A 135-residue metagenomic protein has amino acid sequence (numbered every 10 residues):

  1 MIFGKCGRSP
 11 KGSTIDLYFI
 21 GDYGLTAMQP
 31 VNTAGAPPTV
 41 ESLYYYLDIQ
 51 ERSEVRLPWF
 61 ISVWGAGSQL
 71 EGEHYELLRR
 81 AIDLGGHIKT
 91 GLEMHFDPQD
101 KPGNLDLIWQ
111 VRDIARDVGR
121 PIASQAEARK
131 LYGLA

Functional and structural regions predicted by a protein language model:
M1-G91: Catalytic alpha/beta core domains of metabolic enzymes, predominantly
I2, D100-N104, A135: Short secondary-structure transition/capping segments
I49, I114, L131: Residues that form generic nucleotide/phosphate-binding pockets
A81, V111, A128: Conserved, mostly hydrophobic/aromatic
F96: Metallocofactor- and cofactor-centric catalytic cores in central/energy metabolism, strongly enriched
Q99-I122: C-terminal helical cap(s) of enzyme catalytic domains, especially alpha/beta-barrels
P121-L134: Long, positively charged, glycine-interspersed low-complexity recognition regions
